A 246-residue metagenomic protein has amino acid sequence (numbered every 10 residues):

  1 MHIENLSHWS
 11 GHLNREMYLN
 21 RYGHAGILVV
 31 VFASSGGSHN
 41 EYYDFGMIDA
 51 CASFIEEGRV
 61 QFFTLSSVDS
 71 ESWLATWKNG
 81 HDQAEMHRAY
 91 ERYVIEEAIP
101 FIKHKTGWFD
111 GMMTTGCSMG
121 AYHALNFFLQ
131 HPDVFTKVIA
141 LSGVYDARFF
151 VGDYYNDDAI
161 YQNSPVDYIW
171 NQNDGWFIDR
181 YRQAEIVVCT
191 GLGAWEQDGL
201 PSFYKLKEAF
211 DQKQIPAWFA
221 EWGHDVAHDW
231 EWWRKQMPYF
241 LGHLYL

Functional and structural regions predicted by a protein language model:
M1-L246: Non-catalytic cap/lid and distal C-terminal segments of serine-dependent acyl enzymes
